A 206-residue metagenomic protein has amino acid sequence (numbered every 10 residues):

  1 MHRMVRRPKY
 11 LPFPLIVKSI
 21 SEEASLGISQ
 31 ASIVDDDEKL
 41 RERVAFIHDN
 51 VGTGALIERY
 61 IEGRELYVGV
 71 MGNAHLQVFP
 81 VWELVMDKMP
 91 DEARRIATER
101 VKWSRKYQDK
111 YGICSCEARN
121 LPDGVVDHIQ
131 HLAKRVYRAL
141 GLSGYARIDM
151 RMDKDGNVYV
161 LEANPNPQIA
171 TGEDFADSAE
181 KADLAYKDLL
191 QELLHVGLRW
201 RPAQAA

Functional and structural regions predicted by a protein language model:
H2-R3, K18: Phosphate/pyrophosphate-binding betaalpha-module
M4-Y10: Short amphipathic alpha-helix with an adjacent loop that forms part of the alpha/beta core around
Y10, D49-N50, A139: Alpha-helix C-cap/termination motif
P14-R43, E65: Glycine-rich phosphate-binding loop of ATP-grasp-fold ATP-dependent ligases
L15-I16, G54-I57, Y145-I148: A short linear hydrophobic-aromatic micro-motif
A24-G27, Y111, A170-F175: Short small-residue beta-strand/loop micro-motif enriched in glycine and branched aliphatics
D37-H131, K154-Y159: Phosphate-binding site of ATP-dependent enzymes
N120-A206: ATP-dependent carboxylate activation and anion-phosphoryl transfer catalytic cores that bind Mg-ATP to form
